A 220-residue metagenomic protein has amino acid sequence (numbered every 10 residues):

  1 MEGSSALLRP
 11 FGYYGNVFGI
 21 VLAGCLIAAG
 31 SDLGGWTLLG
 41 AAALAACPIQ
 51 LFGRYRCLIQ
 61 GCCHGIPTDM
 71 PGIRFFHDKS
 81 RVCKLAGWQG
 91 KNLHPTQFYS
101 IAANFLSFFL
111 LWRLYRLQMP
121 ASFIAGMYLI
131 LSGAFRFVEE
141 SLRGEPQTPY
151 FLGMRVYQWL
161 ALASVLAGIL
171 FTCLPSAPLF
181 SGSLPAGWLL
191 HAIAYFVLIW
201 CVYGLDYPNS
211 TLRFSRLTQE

Functional and structural regions predicted by a protein language model:
M1-E220: Hydrophobic, membrane-interfacing alpha helices
